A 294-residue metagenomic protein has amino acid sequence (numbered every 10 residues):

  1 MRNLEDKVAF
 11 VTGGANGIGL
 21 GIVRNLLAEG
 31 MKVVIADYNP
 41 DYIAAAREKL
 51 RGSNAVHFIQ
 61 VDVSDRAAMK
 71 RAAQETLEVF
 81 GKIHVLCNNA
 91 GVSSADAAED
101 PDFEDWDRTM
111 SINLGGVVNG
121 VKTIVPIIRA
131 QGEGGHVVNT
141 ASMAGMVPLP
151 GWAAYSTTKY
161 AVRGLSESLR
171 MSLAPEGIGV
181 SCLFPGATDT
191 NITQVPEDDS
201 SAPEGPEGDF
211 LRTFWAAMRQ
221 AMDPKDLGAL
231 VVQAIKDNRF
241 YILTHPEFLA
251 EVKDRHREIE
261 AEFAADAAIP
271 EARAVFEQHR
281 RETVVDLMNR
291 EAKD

Functional and structural regions predicted by a protein language model:
R2-V34: Canonical Rossmann dinucleotide-binding motif of NAD(H)/NADP(H)-dependent dehydrogenases/reductases, specifically
P40-D41, V61-R71, F103: The beta1-alpha1 cofactor-binding region of Rossmann-like NAD(H)/NADP(H)-dependent oxidoreductases
S53-A55, E75-L86, S94, E133: A glycine-rich helix->loop->beta "capping" turn within Rossmann-like NAD(P)(H)-dependent oxidoreductase domains
A97-A98, D102-M110: Substrate-binding pocket helix/loop in short-chain dehydrogenase/reductase
V121, T158: Active-site helix of classical SDR
S142: Residue(s) in the substrate-gating loop at a strand-loop-helix junction that position the organic substrate next
P175-E247: SDR active-site lid
